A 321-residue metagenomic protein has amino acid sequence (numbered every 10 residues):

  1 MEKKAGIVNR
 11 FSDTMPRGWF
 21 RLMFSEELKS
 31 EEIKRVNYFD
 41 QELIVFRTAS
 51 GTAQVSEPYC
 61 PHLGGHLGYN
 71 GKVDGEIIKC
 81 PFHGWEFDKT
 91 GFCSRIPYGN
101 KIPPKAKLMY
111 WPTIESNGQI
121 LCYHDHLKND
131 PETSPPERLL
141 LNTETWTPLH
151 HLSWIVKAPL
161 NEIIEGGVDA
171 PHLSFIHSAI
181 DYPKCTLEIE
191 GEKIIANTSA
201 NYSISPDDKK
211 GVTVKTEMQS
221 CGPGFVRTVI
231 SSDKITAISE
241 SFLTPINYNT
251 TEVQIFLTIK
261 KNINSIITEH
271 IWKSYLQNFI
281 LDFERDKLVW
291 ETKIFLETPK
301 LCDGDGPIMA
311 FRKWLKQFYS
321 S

Functional and structural regions predicted by a protein language model:
E2, V8, R21-L141: Rieske [2Fe-2S] iron-sulfur-binding domain
N9, M15-P16: Non-catalytic accessory segments flanking enzyme active sites
F11-S12, R35, P112-I114, T244-P245 (+1 more regions): A general structural signal for short secondary-structure junctions and capping/turn motifs
D13, E27, V36, F46 (+6 more regions): Sterically constrained small-residue positions within well-ordered secondary structures of folded domains
P16, K107, I114-S116, A237 (+1 more regions): A short, structural micro-pattern
T52, K128-S321: C-terminal catalytic domain of Rieske-type non-heme iron oxygenases
